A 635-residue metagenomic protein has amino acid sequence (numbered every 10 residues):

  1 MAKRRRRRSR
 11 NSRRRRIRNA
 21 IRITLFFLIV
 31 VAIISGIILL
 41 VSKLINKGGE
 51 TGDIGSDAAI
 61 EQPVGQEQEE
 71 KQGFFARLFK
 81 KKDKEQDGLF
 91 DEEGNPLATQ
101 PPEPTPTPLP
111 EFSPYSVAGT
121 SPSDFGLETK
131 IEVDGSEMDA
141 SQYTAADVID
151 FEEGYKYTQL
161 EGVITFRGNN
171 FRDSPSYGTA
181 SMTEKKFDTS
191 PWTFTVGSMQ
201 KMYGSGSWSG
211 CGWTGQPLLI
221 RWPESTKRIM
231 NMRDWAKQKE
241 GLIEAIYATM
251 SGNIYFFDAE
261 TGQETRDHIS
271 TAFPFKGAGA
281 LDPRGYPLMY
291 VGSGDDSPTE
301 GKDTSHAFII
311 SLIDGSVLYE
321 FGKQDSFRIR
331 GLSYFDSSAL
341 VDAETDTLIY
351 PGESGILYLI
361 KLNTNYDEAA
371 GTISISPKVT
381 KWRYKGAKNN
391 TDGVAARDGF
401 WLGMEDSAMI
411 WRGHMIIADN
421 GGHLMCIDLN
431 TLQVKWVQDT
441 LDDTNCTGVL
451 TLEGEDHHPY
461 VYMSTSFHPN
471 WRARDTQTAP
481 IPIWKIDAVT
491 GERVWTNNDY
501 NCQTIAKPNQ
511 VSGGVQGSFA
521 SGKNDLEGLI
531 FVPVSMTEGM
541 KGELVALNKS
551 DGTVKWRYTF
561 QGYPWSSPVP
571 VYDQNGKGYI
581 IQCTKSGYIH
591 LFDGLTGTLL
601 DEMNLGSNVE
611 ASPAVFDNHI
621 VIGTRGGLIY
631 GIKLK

Functional and structural regions predicted by a protein language model:
M1-A20: N-terminal Lys/Arg-rich, disordered targeting/topogenic segments
T24-L39: Hydrophobic membrane-insertion alpha-helices, especially the h-region of bacterial N-terminal signal peptides
L44-T120, D124: N-terminal, intrinsically disordered, polar/charged segments of Gram-positive cell-envelope systems that serve as
P101-E152, D173-W213, L218-V291, D295-F335 (+1 more regions): Extracytoplasmic/lumenal domain signature
N170: Conserved oxyanion/phosphate-binding beta-strand-loop segments in alpha/beta enzyme cores
